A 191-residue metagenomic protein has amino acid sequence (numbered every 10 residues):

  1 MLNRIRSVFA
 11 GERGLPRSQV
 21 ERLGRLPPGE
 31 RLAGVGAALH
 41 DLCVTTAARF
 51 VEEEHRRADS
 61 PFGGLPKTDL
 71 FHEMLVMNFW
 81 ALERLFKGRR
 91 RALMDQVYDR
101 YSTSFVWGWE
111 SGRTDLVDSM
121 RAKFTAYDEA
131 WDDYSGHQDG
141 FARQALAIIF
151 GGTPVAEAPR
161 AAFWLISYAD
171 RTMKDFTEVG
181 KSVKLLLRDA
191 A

Functional and structural regions predicted by a protein language model:
M1-A38, L187-A191: Non-catalytic accessory regions used for complex assembly or targeting
A10-G11, K87, G112, G151: Short, flexible coil/linker elements and helix-boundary hinge sites characteristic of intrinsically disordered
R22, L26-V51, D95-R171: Polybasic, proline/glycine-rich intrinsically disordered low-complexity segments
T45-A92: N-terminal interaction modules that seed assembly of large macromolecular complexes
E53, R57, Q96, D115 (+1 more regions): Residue-level signal for alpha-helical context at structural boundaries
E83-F86, V106, R188: Hydrophobic/aromatic-lined pockets within catalytic cores
T172-A191: Glycine-rich, aromatic-bearing surface loops/beta-hairpins
